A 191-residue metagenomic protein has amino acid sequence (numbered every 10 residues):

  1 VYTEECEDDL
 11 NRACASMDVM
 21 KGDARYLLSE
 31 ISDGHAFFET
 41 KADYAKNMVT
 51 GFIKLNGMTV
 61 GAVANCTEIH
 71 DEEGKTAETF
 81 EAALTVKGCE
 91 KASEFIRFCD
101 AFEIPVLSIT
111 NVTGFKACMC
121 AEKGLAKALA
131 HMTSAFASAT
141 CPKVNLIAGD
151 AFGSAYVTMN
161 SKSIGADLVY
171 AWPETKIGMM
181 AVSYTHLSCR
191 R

Functional and structural regions predicted by a protein language model:
V1-R191: Ligand-binding clefts of soluble mixed alpha/beta catalytic domains
